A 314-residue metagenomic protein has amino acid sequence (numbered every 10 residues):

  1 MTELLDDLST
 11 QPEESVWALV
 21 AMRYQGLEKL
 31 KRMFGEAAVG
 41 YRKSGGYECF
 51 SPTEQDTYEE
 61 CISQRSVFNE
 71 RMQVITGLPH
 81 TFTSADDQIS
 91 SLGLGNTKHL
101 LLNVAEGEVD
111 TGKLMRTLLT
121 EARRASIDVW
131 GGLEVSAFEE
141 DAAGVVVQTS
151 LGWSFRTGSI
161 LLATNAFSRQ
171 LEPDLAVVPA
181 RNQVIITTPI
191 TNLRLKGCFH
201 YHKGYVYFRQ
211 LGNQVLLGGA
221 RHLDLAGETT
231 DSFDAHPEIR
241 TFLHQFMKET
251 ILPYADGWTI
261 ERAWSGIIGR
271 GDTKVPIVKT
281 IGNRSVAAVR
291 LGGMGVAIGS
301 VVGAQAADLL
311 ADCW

Functional and structural regions predicted by a protein language model:
M1-A21: Glycine-rich active-site loop/strand segments that organize a redox cofactor
M1-L8, F34-S44, E48-R116: Flavin (FAD/FMN) cofactor-binding and adjacent substrate-gating region of FAD-dependent oxidoreductase domains
A18-L27, S51-Y58, L101-T120, W130 (+2 more regions): Short beta-strand to alpha-helix junction loop
A21-K43, E48-R65, A122-V129, S136-V146: Feature captures the FAD/FMN-dependent oxidoreductase FAD-binding
G95-G158: Helical element adjacent to the flavin cofactor pocket in flavoenzyme catalytic cores
A105, E249-W314: C-terminal catalytic lobe of FAD-dependent flavoproteins
V146-L195: Central helical "cap/lid" subdomain
L193-I281: Active-site lid/adjacent beta-loop-alpha segment flanking the redox-cofactor pocket in flavoenzymes
